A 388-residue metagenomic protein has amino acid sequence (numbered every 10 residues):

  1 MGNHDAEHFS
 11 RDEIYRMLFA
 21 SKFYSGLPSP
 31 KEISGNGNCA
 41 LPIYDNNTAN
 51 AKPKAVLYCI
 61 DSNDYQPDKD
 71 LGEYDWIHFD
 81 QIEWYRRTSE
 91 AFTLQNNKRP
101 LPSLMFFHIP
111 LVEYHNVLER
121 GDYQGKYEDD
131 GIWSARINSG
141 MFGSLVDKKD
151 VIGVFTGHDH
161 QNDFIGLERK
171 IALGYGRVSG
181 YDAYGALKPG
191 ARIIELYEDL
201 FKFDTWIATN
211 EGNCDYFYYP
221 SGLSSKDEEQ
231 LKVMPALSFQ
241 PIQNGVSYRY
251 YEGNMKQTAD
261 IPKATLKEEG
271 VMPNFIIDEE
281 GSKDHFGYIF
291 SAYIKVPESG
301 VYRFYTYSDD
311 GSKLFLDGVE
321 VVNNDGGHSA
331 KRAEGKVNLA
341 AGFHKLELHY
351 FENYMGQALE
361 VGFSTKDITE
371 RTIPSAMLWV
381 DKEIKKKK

Functional and structural regions predicted by a protein language model:
M1-N97, I193-Y197: Extended active-site neighborhood of metal-dependent phosphoesterases/phosphodiesterases
N3-H8, T48, S62-P67, I109-E113 (+5 more regions): Solvent-exposed loop/turn segments at secondary-structure junctions within structured extracellular/periplasmic domains
F9-D12, K69-G72, H115-E119, L167 (+3 more regions): Short, solvent-exposed loop/turn and secondary-structure capping segments
I14-G26, D122, D163-S179: Short, electropositive alpha-helical surface patch
A40-Y44, T48-A51, M141-K148, N162-K232: Binuclear metal-dependent phosphoesterase catalytic core
K54-N63, F106, I171-V178: Active-site-proximal beta-strand elements of phosphoester/diester hydrolases
V56-C59, L71-D163: His/acidic metal-ligating clusters that form di-metal
K232-K388: Acidic/polar, compositionally biased interaction segments
